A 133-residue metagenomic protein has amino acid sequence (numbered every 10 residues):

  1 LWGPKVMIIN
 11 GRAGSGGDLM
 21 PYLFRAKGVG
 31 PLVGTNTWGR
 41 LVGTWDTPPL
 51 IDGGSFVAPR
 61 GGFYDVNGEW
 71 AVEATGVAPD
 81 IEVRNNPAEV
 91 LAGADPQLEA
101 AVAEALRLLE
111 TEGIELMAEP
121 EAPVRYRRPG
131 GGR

Functional and structural regions predicted by a protein language model:
L1-R133: C-terminal "post-core" interaction segments
